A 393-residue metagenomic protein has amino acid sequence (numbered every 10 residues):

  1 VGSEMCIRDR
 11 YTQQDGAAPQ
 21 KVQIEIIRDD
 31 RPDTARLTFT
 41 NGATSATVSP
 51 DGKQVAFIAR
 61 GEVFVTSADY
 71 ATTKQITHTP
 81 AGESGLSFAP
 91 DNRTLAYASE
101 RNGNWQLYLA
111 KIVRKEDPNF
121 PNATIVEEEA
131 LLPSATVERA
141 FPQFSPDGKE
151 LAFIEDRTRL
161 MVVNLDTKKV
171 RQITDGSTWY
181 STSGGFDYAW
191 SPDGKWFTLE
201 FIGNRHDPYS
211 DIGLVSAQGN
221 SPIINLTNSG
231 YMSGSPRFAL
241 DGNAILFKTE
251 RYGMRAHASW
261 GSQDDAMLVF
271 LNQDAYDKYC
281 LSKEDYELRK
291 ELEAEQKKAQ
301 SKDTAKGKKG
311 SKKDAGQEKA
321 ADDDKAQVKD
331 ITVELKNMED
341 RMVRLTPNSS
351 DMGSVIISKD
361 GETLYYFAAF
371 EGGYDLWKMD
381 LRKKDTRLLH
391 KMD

Functional and structural regions predicted by a protein language model:
V1-I7: Short, small-residue-biased leader/transition segments that mark boundaries at the very start of proteins
S3, P32-Q54, T79-A98, W105 (+8 more regions): Conserved beta-propeller blade repeats
R8-R10, F64, G103-A110, R159-V162 (+4 more regions): Structural motif
Q13-N41, S67-S84, K111-A140, V163-F186 (+5 more regions): Multi-bladed beta-propeller domains
S49-A56, G61-S67, S191, G213 (+3 more regions): Long hydrophobic segments that form regular secondary structure
I112-N119, E200-D207, K248-D264, L271-D324: Short, conserved, GDST-rich strand-edge loop motifs in beta-rich repeat architectures
D322-D330, L335: Edge strands and adjacent loops of beta-rich recognition modules
